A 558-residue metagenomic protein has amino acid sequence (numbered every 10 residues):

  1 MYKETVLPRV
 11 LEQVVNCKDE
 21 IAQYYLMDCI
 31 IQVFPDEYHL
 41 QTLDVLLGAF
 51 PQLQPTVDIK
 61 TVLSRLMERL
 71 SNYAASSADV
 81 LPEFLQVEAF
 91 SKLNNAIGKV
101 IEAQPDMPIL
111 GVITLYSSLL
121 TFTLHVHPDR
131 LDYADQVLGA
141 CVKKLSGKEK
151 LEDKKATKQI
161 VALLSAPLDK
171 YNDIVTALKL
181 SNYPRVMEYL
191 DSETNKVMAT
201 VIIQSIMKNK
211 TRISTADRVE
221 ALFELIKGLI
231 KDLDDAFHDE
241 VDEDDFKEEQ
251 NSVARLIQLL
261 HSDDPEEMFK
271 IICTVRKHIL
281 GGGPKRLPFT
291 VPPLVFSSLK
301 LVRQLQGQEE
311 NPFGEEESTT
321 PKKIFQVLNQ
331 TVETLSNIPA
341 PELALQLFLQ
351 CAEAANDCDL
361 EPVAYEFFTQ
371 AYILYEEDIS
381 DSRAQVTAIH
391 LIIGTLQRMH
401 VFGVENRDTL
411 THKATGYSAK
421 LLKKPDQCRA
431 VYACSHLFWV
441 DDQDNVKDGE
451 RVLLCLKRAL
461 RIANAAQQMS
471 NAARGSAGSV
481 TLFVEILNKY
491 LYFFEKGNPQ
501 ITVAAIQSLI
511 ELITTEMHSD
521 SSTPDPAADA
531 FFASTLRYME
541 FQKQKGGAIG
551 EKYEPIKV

Functional and structural regions predicted by a protein language model:
M1-V558: Eukaryotic intrinsically disordered, low-complexity segments enriched for acidic and Ser/Thr/Pro residues that serve as
